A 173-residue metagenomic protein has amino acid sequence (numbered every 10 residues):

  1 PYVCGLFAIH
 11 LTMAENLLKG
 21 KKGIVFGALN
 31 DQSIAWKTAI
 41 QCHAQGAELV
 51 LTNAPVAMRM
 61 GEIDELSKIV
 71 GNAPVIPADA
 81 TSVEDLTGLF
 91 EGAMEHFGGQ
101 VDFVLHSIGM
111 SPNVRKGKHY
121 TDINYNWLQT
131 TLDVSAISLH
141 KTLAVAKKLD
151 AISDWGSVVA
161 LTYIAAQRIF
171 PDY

Functional and structural regions predicted by a protein language model:
P1-T12: Short, Lys/Arg-enriched N-terminal segments with co-localized hydrophobic residues within the first ~10-30 amino acids
E15-T52: Canonical Rossmann dinucleotide-binding motif of NAD(H)/NADP(H)-dependent dehydrogenases/reductases, specifically
K22-F26, Q100-G109: Conserved hydrophobic beta-strands of the Rossmann-like cofactor-binding core in SDR/related NAD(P)H-dependent
I24, V50, I76, V104 (+1 more regions): Conserved Rossmann-like nucleotide-binding pocket used by diverse enzymes that bind dinucleotide cofactors
G27-I40, G109-Y173: Catalytic loop of short-chain dehydrogenase/reductase
A47-I63: Conserved glycine-rich Rossmann-like NAD(P)H-binding loop of the short-chain dehydrogenase/reductase
S67-E84: Rossmann-fold cofactor-recognition segment
T81-H96: Conserved Rossmann-fold cofactor-binding substructure of NAD(P)-dependent oxidoreductases
